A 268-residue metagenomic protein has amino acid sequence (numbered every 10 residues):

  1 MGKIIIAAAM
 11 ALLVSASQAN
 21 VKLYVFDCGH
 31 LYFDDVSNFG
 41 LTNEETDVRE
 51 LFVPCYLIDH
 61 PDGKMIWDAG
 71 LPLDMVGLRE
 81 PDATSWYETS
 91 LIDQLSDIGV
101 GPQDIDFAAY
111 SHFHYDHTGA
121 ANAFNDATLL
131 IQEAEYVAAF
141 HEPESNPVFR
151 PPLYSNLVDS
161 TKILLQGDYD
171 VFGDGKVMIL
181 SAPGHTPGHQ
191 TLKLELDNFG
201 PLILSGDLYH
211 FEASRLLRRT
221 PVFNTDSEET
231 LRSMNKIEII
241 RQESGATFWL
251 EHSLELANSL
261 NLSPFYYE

Functional and structural regions predicted by a protein language model:
M1-A7: Sec-dependent signal peptide recognition, specifically the positively charged N-region followed immediately by
A8-Q18: Hydrophobic h-region of N-terminal signal peptides that target proteins for export in Gram-negative bacteria
V21-K22, C28-D93, T191-L208: Conserved beta-strand hairpin/beta-sheet module of binuclear metal-dependent hydrolase folds, prominently
Y32-D34, D74, F113-G119, V137 (+3 more regions): Active-site environment of divalent metal-dependent phosphoester hydrolases
I66-G70, D106-H112, I131-Q132, L180-G184 (+3 more regions): Active-site neighborhood of phospho(di)ester-bond hydrolases with catalytic His/Asp-centered motifs
M75, E80-I131: Active-site metal-binding motif and surrounding structural segment of the metallo-beta-lactamase
T84-D93, K193, N198-E268: Cap/insert and terminal regions of metallo-dependent hydrolase folds
T89-D104, E133-S181, E229-G245: Metallo-beta-lactamase
